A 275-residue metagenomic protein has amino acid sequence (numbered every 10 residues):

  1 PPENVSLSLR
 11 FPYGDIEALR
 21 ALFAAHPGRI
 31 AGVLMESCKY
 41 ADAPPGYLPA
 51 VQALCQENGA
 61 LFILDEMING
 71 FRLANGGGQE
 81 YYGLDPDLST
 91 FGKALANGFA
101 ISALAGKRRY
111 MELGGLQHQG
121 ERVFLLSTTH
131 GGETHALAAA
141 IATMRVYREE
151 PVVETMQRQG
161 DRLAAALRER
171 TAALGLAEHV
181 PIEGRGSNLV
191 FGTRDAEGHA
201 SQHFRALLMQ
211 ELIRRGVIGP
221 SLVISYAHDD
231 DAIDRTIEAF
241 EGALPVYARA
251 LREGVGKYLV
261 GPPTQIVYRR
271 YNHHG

Functional and structural regions predicted by a protein language model:
P1-G275: Conserved N-terminal phosphate-binding loop of PLP-dependent enzymes in the Aspartate aminotransferase
